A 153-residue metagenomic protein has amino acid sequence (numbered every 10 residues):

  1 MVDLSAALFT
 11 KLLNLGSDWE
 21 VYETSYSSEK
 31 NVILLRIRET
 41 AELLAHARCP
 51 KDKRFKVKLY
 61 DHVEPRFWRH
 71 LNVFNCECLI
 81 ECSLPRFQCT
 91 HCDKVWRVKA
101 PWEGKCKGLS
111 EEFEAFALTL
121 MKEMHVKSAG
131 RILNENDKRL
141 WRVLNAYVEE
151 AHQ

Functional and structural regions predicted by a protein language model:
M1-H91, R97-K99: Short, conserved DNA-binding cores of transcription-related domains
K53, F67-Q153: Short, positively charged, Gly/Tyr-enriched micro-motifs that form contact patches at catalytic or ligand/partner
